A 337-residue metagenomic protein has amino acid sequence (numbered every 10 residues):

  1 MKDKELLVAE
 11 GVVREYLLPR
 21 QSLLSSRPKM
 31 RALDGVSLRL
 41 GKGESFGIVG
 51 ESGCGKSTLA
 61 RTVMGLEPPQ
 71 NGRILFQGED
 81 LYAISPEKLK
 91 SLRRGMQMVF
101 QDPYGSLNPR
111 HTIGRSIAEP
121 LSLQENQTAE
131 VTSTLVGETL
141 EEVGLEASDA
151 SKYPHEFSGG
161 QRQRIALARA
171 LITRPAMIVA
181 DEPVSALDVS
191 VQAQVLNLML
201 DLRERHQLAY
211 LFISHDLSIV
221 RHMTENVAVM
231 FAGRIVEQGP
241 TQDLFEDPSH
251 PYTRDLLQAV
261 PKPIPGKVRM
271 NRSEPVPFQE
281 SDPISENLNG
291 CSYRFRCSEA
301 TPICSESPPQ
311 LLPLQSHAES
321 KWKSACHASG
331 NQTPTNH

Functional and structural regions predicted by a protein language model:
E5, P19-L24, P240-H337: Charged, flexible cofactor/metal-binding loops and thiol motifs
M64: Helix-to-loop junction immediately C-terminal to a conserved catalytic motif
G72-D80, L92: Conserved ABC transporter NBD signature motif
E79-D80, E130-S148, L257-Q258: Conserved ABC ATPase "signature" region
Y153-F157, Q161: Conserved ABC ATPase signature
I172-A176: A short, proline-enriched helix->beta-strand linker immediately N-terminal to the Walker B motif in ABC-type P-loop
V179, P183, L187, V191-R269: P-loop NTP-binding/switch modules centered on Walker-like glycine-rich loops
